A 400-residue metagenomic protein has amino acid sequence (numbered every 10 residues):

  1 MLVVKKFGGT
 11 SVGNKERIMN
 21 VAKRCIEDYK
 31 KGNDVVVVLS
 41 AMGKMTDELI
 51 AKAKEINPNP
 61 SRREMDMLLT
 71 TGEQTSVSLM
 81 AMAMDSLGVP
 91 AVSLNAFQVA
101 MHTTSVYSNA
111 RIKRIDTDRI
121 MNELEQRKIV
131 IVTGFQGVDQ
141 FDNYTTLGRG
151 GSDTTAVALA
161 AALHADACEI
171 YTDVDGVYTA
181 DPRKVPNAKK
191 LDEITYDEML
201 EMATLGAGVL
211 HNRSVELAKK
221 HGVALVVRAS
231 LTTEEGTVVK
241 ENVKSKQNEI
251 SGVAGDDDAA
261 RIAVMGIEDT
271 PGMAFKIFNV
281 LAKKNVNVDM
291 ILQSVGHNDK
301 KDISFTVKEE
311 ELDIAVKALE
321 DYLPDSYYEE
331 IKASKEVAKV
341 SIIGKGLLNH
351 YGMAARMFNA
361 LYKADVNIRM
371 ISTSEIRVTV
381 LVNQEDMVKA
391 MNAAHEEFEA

Functional and structural regions predicted by a protein language model:
M1-V215, V382-N383: Nucleotide/pyrophosphate-binding catalytic subdomain
N33, V89, V223, V286 (+1 more regions): Short phosphate-binding/catalytic loops that engage adenosine nucleotides
L39-T46, V227-K244, D299-K300, F305: Terminal amphipathic helices with adjacent charged low-complexity linkers/tails
I56, V238-A400: A conserved regulatory-domain signal marking ACT and ACT-like small-molecule sensing domains and adjacent regulatory
A167-Y171, L225-V227, D289: Short hydrophobic alpha-helical runs that function as membrane-insertion/retention elements
L210, H221, T232-T237, L312: Surface-exposed amphipathic alpha-helical tracts and adjacent flexible/coil segments at the periphery of soluble enzymes
A218: Acidic-aromatic/histidine active-site loop/patch
